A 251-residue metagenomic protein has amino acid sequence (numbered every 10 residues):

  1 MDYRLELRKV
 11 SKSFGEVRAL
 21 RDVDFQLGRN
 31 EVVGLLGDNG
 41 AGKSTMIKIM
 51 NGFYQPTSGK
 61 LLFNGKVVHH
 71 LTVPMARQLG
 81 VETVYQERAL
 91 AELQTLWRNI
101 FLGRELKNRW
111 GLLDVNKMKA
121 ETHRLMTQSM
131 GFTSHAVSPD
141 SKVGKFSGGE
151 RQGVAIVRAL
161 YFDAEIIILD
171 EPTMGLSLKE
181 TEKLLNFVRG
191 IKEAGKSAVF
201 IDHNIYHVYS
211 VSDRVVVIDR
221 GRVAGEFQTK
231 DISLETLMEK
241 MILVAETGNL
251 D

Functional and structural regions predicted by a protein language model:
D2-D251: Glycine-rich phosphate-binding loops of nucleotide-dependent enzymes
